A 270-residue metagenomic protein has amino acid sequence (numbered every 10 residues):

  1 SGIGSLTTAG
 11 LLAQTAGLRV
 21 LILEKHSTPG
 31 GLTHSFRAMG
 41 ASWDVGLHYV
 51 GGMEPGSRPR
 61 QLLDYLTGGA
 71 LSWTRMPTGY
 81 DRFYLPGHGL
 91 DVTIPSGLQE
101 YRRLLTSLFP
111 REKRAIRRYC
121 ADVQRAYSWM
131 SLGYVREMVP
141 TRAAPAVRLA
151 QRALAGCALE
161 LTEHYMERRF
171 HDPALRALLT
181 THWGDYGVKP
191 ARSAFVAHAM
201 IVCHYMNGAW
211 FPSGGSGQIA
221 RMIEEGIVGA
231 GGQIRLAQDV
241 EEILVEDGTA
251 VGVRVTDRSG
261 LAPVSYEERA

Functional and structural regions predicted by a protein language model:
S1, L6, G214, Q238 (+1 more regions): Structural detector for helix-capping/boundary residues
S1-S128: N-terminal glycine-rich phosphate/pyrophosphate-binding loop and immediately adjacent elements
T7, E54, R58, E100 (+7 more regions): Generic recognition of stable, solvent-exposed alpha-helical segments in well-folded globular domains
L11-T15, Y165-R169, T181, M222 (+2 more regions): Generic, well-ordered alpha-helical scaffold segments in large soluble proteins
I22-E24, A177-L178, L236: General beta-strand structural signal in soluble alpha/beta enzymes
H26, P55, R258-S259, E268-A270: Glycine-/small-residue-rich beta->alpha transition segments that form the dinucleotide
G87-S193: Rossmann-like flavin
C157, A199-V264: Helical element adjacent to the flavin cofactor pocket in flavoenzyme catalytic cores
